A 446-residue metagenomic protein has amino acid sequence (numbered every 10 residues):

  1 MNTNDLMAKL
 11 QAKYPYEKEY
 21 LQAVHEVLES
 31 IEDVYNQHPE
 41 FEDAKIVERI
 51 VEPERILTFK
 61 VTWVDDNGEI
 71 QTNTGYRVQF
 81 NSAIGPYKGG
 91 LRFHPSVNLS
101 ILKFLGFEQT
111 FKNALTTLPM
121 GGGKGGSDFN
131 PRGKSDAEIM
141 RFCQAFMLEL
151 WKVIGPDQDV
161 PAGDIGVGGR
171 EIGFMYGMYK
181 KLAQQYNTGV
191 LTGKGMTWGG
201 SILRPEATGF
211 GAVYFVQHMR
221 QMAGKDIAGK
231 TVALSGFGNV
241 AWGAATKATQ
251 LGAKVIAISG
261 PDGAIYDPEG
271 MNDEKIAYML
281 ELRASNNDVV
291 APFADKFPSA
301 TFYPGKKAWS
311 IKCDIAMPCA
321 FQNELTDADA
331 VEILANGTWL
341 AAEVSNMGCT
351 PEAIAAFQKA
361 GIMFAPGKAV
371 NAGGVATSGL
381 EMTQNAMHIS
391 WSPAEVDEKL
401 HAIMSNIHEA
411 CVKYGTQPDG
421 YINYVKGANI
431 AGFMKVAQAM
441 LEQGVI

Functional and structural regions predicted by a protein language model:
M1-I202, K435-Q443: N-terminal ligand-binding/catalytic initiation module
N2-A23, M219-R220, L334-I446: Adenosine-phosphate binding glycine-rich loop
K13, V27-V34, L105-K112, A145-V153 (+10 more regions): Change "in soluble alpha/beta enzymes" to "in soluble alpha/beta proteins
G68, D164-I165, S201-T208, A233-F237 (+3 more regions): Active-site nucleophile and cofactor-binding loops and adjacent substrate-binding regions of central metabolic enzymes
E138, R170-G177, I202, G243-K247 (+6 more regions): Short acidic, glycine/serine/threonine-rich loops at helix termini
G195, G200-S310: Glycine-rich phosphate/diphosphate-binding loop of Rossmann-like nucleotide-binding domains
G263-F364, A369: Rossmann-like adenosine-cofactor binding region
